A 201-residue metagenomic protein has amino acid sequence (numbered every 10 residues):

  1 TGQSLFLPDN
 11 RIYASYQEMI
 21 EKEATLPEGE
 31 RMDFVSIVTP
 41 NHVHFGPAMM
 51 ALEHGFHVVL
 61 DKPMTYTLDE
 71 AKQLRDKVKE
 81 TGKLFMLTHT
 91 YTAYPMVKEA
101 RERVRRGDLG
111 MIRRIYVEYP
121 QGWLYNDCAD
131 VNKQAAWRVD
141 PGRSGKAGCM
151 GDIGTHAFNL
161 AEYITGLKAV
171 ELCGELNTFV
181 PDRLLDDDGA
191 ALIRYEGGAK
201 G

Functional and structural regions predicted by a protein language model:
T1-H54, K72, D76-T81: N-terminal glycine-/serine-/threonine-rich beta1-alpha1-beta2 phosphate-ribose binding loop of Rossmann-like
V58-V59: A short hydrophobic/small-residue beta-strand
K62: Short basic (Lys/Arg) and small-residue
L84, Y91-R183: Predominantly a Rossmann-like dinucleotide-binding segment in NAD(P)-dependent oxidoreductases
L184-D188: A short, glycine/Asx- and small/polar-enriched loop/turn that sits immediately N-terminal to a beta-strand
A191-G197: Active-site beta-strand termini and strand-to-loop segments that position acidic
